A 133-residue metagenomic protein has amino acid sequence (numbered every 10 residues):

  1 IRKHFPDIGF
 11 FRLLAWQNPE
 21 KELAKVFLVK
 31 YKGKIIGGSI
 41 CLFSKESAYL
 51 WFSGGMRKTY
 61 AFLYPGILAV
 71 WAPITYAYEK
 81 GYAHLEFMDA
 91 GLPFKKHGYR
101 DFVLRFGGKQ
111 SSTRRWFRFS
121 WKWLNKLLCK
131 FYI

Functional and structural regions predicted by a protein language model:
I1-A61, T75: A conserved beta-strand-loop-helix scaffold within acyl/acetyltransferase catalytic domains
F5, G66-I67: Conserved structured core elements
F10-L13, L68-A72, G98-D101: Alpha-helical elements of Rossmann-like donor-binding domains used by nucleotide-donor carbohydrate transfer enzymes
E20-E22, G66, K96: Active-site-proximal structural scaffolding
G55-Y64, A90-F94: Short, contiguous acidic/charged loop-to-helix segments that flank catalytic cores in large enzymes
M56, L68, K109-Q110: Gly/Ser/Thr-rich beta-alpha loop segments that engage phosphate groups in nucleotides
L68-H84: Conserved acyl-CoA
K80-I133: Active-site/acyl-donor-binding loops of N-acyltransferases
